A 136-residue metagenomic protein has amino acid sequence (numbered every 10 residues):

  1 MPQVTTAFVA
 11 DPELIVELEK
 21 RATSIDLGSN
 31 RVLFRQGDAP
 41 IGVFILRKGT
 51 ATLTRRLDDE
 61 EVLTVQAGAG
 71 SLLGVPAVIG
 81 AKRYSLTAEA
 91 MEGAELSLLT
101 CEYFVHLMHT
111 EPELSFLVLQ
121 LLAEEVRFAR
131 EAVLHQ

Functional and structural regions predicted by a protein language model:
M1-Q136: Cytosolic regulatory regions built on CNB/CRP/Popeye-like sensor folds
